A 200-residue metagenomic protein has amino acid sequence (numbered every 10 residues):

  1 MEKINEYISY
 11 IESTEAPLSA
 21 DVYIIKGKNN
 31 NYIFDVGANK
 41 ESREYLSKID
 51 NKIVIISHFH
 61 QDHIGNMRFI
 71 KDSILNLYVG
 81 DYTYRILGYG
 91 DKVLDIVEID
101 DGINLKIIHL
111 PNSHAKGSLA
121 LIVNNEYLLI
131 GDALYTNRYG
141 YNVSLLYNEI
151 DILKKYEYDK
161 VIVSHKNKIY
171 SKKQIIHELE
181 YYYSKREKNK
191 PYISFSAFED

Functional and structural regions predicted by a protein language model:
M1-Y45, L119-Y135: Conserved beta-strand hairpin/beta-sheet module of binuclear metal-dependent hydrolase folds, prominently
S13-A20, I25, D81-T83, G88-Y89 (+3 more regions): Active-site-proximal loop/helix segment associated with metal-binding centers of metalloenzymes
T14, A38-G102: Active-site HxH/HxHxD metal-binding segment of metal-dependent hydrolases
N31, N39, N112-F198: Metallo-beta-lactamase
N31-D35, I53-I55, I107: Short catalytic-loop micro-motif centered on adjacent basic/acidic residues
V54-I64, I108-K116, V163-K166: Histidine-centered catalytic micro-motifs
D91-I122: Internal catalytic-core helix/loop-beta-alpha segment that presents or stabilizes conserved functional determinants
